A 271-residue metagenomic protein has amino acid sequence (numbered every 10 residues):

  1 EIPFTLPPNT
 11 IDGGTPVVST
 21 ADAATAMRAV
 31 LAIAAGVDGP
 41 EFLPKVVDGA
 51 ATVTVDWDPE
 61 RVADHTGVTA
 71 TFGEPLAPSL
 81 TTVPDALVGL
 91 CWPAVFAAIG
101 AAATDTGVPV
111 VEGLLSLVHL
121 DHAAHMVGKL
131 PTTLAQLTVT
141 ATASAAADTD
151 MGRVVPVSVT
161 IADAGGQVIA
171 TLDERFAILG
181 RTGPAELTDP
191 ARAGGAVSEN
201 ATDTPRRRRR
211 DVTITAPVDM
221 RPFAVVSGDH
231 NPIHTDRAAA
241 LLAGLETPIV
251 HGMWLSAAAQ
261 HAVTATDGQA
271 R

Functional and structural regions predicted by a protein language model:
E1-F4, L120-V168, G268-R271: Hydrophobic beta-sheet segments that form the core/acyl-binding groove of ACP/CoA-dependent acyl-chain-processing
E1-H119, L187, A201-D267: Hot-dog-fold acyl-thioester-processing enzymes
I2, V55, H65, A124 (+2 more regions): Generic structural hydrophobic/aromatic packing signal, biased to beta-strands
G73-L76, A146-D148, T160-G166, G183-P184 (+1 more regions): Short, surface-exposed linear patches
P109, A124-G128, A177: Glycine- and small hydrophobic-enriched segments that form the cores of compact globular domains
M126, T132-L134, T182, N231 (+2 more regions): Residues in flexible loops and secondary-structure boundaries
A143, V159-T160, A191-G195, H230-H234 (+1 more regions): Short, low-complexity, polar/charged sequence segments that are solvent-exposed and flexible
G152-V225: An exposed, glycine/acidic-rich loop-and-rim segment of catalytic or binding clefts
